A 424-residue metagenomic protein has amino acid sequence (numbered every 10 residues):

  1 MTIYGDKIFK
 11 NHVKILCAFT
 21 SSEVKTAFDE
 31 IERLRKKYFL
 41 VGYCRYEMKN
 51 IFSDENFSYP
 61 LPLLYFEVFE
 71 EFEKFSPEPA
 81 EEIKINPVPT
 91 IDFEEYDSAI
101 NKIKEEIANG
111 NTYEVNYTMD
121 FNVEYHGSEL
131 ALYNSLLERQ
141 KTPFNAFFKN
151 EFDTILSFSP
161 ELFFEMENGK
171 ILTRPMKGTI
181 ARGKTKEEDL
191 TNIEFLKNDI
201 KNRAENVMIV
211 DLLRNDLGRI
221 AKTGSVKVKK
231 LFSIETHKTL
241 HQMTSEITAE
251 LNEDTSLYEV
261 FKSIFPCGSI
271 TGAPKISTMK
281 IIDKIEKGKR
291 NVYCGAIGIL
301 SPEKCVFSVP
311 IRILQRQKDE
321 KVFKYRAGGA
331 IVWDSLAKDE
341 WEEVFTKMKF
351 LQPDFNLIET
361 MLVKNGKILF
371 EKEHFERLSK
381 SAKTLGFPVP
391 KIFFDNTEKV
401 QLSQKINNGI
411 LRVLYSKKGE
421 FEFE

Functional and structural regions predicted by a protein language model:
M1-N365, E371-H374, K380-L385: Extended alpha-helical targeting/anchoring segments, especially N-terminal organellar/secretory targeting helices
E47, L369-E424: Extended, compositionally biased flexible segments
